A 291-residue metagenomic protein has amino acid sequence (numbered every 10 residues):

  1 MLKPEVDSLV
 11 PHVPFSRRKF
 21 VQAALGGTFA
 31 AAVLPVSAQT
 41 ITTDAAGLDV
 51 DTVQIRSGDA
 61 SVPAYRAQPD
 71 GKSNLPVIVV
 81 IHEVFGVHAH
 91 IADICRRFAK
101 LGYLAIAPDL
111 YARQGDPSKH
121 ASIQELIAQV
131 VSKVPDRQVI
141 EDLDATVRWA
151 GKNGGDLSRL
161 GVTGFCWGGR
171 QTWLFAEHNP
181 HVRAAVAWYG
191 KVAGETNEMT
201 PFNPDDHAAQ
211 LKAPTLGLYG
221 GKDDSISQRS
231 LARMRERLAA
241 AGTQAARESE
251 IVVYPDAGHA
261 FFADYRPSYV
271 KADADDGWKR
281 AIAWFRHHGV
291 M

Functional and structural regions predicted by a protein language model:
M1-F15: N-terminal secretory signal peptides
F15-A30: N-terminal export leaders
Q39-D70: N-terminal cap/lid segment of alpha/beta-hydrolase-fold proteins
N74-E83: Short beta-strand element of the alpha/beta-hydrolase
A121-G161, V290: Gly/Ser-rich "nucleophile elbow"/oxyanion-hole loop immediately N-terminal to the catalytic nucleophile in hydrolases
A145-H207: Primarily recognizes the serine-hydrolase "nucleophile elbow" in alpha/beta-hydrolase and SGNH/GDSL folds
L211, G217-Y219: Short beta-strand/loop motif that positions the catalytic acidic residue of the alpha/beta-hydrolase fold
Q244-M291: C-terminal catalytic histidine-bearing segment of alpha/beta-hydrolase fold enzymes
